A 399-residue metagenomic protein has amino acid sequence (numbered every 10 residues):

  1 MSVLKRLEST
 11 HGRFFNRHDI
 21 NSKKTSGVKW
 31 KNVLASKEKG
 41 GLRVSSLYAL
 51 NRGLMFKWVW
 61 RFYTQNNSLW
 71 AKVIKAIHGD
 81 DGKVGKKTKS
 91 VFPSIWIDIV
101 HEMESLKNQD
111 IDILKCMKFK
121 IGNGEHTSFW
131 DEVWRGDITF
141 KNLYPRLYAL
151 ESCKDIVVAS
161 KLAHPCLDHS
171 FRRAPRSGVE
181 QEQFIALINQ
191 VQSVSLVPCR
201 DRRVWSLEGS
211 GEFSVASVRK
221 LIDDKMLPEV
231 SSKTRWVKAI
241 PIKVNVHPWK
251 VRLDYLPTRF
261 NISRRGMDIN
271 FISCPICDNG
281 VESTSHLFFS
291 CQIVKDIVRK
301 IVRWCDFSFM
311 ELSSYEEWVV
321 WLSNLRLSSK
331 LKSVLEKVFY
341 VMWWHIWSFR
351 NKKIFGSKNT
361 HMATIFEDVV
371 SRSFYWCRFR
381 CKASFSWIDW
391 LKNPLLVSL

Functional and structural regions predicted by a protein language model:
M1-L399: A helix-boundary/hinge signal
